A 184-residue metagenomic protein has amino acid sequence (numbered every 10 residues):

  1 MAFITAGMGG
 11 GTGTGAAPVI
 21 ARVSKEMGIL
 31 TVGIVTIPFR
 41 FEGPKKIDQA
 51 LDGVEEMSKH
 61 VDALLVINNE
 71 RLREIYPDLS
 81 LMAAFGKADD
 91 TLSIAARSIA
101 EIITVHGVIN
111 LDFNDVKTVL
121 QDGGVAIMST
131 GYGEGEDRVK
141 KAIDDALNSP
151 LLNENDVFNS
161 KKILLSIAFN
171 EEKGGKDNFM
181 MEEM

Functional and structural regions predicted by a protein language model:
M1-M184: Tubulin/FtsZ superfamily GTPase core signature
